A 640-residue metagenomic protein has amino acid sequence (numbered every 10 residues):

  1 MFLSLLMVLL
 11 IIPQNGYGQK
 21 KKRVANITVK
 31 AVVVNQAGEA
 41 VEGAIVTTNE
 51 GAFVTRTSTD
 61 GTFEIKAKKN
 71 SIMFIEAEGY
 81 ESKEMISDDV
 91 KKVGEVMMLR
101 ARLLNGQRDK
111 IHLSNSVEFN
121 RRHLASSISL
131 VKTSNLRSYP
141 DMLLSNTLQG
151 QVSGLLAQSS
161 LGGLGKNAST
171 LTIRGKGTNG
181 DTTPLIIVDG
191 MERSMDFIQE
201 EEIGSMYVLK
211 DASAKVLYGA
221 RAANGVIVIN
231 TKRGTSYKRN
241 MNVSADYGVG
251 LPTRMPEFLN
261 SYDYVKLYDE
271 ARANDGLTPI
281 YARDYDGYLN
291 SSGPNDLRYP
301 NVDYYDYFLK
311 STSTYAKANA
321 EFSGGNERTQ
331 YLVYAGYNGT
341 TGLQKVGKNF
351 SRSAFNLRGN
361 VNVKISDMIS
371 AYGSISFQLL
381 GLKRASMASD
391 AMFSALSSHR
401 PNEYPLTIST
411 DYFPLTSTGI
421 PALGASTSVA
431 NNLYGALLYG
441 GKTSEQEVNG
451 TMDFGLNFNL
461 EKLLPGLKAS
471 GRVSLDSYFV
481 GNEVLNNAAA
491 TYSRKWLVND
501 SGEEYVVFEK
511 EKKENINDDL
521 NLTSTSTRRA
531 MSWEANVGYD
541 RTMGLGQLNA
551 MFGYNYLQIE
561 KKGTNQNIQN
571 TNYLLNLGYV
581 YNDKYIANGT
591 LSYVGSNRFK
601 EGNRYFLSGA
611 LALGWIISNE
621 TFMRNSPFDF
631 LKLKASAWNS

Functional and structural regions predicted by a protein language model:
F2-R358, S370-Y372: Short, small/polar-rich motifs associated with maturation and membrane association, primarily at protein termini
A223, T314-A318, G325, S351-F355 (+5 more regions): Residues that define the transmembrane beta-barrel architecture of outer-membrane proteins
T231, N260, A320-N326, G359-V363 (+4 more regions): Residues on the lipid-exposed face of transmembrane beta-strands in outer-membrane beta-barrel proteins
G234-R239, E327-R328, M368, Q446 (+5 more regions): Short loop/turn motifs that connect adjacent beta-strands in outer-membrane beta-barrel proteins
P252, D296-G336, T340-K348, A354-N431 (+6 more regions): Flexible loop and strand-edge segments within Gram-negative outer membrane beta-barrel domains
Y262-P300, A391-A430, E483-D519, Q547-A550 (+1 more regions): Surface-exposed loop/turn segments flanking beta-strands in extracellular/periplasmic regions
G342-A354, S376, R384-S386, Q446-T451 (+2 more regions): Small-side-chain secondary-structure face that scaffolds active or pore-lining regions
S366, L380, L522-S532, D540-S640: Structural signature of Gram-negative outer-membrane beta-barrels, strongest in the C-terminal barrel of TonB-dependent
